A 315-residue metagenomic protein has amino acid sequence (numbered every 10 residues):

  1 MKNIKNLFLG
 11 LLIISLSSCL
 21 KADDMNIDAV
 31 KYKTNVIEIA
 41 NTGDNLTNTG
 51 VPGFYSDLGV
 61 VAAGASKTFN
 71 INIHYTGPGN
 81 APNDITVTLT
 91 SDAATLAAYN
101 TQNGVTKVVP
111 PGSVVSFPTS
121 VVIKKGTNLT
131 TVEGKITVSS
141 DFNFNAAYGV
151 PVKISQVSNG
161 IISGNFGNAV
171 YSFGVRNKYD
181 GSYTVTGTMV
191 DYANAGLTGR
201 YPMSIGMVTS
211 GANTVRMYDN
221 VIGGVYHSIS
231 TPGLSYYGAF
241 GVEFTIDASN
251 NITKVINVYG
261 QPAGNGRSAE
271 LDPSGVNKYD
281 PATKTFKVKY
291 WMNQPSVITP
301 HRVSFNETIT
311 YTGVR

Functional and structural regions predicted by a protein language model:
N3-G10: Sec-dependent signal peptide recognition, specifically the positively charged N-region followed immediately by
S15-S18: C-terminal motif of bacterial Sec signal peptides marking the signal peptidase cleavage site
L20-F117, T127-T131, F142-A146, I162 (+3 more regions): Acidic/polar, low-complexity intrinsically disordered N-terminal segments immediately downstream of a Sec signal
N72-T76, T90, E133-K135, K153-S155 (+2 more regions): Residue-level recognition of well-ordered beta-strand positions that form the cores of beta-sheet-rich folds across
V122, G126-N128, T188: Disulfide-stabilized cysteine-rich extracellular repeat microdomains
V122-I123, G134-D141, Y259, G275-V276: Extracellular/luminal low-complexity segments enriched in Ser/Thr/Pro
T131-R176: A compact, surface-exposed functional segment
V170-R315: Ser/Thr/Gly/Pro-rich, low-complexity flexible regions
